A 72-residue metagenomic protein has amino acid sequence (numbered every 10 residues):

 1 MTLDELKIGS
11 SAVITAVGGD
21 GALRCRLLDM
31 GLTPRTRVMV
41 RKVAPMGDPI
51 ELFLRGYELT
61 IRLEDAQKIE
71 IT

Functional and structural regions predicted by a protein language model:
M1-T72: Compact, glycine-rich, soluble single-domain proteins
